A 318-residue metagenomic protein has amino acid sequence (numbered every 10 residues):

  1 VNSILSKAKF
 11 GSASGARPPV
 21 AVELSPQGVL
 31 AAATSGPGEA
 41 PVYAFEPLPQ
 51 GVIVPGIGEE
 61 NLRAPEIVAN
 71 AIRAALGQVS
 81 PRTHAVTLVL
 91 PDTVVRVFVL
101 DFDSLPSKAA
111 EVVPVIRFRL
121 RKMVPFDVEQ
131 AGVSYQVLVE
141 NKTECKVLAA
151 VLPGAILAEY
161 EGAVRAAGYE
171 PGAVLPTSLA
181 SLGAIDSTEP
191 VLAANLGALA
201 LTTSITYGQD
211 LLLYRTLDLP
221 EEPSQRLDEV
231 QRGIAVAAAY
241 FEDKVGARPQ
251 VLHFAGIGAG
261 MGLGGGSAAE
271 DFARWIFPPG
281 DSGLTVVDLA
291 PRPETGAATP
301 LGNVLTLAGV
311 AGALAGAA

Functional and structural regions predicted by a protein language model:
V1-A318: Hydrophobic/aromatic-enriched cytosolic interaction surfaces used to assemble or bind macromolecules
